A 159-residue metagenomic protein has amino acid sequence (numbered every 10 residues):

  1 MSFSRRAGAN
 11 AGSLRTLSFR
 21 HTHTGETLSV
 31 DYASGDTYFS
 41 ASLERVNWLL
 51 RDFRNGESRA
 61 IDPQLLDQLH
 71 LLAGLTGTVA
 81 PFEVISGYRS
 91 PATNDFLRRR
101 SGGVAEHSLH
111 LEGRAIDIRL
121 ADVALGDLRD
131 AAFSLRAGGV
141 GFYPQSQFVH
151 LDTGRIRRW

Functional and structural regions predicted by a protein language model:
M1-G12: N-terminal twin-arginine translocation
R15, F39-V46, T93, A105-H107: Glycine-rich, flexible loop/turn motifs
R15-R20, R100-W159: Catalytic cores and adjacent binding grooves of peptidoglycan-active enzymes
H21-H23, Y32-S34, S86-Y88, L120-D122 (+1 more regions): A mature extracytoplasmic/lumenal domain signature
D31, G35-I85: Active-site acidic/histidine clusters and adjacent loop/turn architecture that either coordinate catalytic ions
L69-T76, A80, A92, D122 (+1 more regions): Sec/Tat-exported extracytoplasmic proteins
R89-R100, R129: Extracytoplasmic/periplasmic soluble domains downstream of a signal peptide or transmembrane helix
